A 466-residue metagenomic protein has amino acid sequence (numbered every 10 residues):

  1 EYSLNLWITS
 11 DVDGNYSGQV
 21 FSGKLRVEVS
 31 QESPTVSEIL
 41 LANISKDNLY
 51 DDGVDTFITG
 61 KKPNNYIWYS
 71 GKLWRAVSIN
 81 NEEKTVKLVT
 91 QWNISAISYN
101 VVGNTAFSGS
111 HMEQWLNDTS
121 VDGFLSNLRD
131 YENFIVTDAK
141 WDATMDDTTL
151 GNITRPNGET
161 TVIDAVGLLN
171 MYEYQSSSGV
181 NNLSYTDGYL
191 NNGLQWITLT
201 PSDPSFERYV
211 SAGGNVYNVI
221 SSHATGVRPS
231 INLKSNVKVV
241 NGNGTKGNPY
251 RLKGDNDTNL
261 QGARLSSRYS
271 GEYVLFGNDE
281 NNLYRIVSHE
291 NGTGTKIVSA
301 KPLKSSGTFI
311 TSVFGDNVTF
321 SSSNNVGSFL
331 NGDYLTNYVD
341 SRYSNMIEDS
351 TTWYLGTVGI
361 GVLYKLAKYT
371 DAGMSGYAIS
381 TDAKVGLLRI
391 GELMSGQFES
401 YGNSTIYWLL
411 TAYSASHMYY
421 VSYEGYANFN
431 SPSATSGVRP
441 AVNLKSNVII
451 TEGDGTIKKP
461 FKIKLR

Functional and structural regions predicted by a protein language model:
Y2-P34: C-terminal, structured domain-capping segment
T35-R466: Collagenous Gly-X-Y triple-helix signature in extracellular proteins
